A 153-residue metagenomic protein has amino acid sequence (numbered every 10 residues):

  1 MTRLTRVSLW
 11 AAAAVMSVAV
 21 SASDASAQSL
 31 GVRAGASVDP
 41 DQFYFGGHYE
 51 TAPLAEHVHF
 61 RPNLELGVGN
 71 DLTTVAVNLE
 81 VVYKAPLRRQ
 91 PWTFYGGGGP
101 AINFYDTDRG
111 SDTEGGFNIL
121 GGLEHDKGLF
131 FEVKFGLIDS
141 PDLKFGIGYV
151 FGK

Functional and structural regions predicted by a protein language model:
M1-Q28: Cleavable N-terminal export/targeting peptides
A27-S29, P53-H57, R89-T93, D126-G128 (+1 more regions): Strand-connecting loop/turn motifs
Q28, D41-F45, D71-V77, W92-F94 (+2 more regions): Residues that define the transmembrane beta-barrel architecture of outer-membrane proteins
Q28-R33, P40-A55: N-terminal secretory signal peptides
Q28-V32, F60-P62, V77, F94-G98 (+2 more regions): Transmembrane beta-strands of outer-membrane beta-barrel proteins
G46-R109, F151: Gram-negative (and chloroplast) outer-membrane scaffold detector with strong preference for beta-barrel transmembrane
V81, S140-K153: Outer-membrane beta-barrel "beta-signal"
P91-T93, G97-F135: Surface-exposed, polar helix/loop patches in the mature regions of secreted/periplasmic/lumenal proteins that form
